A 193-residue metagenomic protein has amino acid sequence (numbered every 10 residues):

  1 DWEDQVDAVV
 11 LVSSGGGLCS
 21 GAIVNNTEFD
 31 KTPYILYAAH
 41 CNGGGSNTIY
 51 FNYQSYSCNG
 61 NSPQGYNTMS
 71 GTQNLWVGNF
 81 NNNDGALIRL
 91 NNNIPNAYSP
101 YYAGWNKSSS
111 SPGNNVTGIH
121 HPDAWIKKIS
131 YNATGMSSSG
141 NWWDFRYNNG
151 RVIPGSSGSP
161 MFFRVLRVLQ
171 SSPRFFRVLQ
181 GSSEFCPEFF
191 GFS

Functional and structural regions predicted by a protein language model:
D1-F145, P154: Serine endopeptidase catalytic core focused on the charge-relay Asp
A22-T32, G150-Q170, R174: Catalytic nucleophile loop of clan PA
V165-F192: Arg/Gly-rich low-complexity intrinsically disordered repeat tracts
